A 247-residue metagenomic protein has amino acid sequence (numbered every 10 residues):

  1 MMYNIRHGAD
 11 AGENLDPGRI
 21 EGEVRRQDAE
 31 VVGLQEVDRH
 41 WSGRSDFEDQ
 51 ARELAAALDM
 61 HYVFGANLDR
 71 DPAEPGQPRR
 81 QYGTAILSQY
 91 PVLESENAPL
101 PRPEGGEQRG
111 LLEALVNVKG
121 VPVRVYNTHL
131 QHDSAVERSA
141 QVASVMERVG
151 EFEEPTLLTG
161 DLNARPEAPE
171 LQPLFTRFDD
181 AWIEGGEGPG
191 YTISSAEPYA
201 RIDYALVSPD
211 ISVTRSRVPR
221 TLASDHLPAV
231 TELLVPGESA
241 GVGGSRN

Functional and structural regions predicted by a protein language model:
M1-V31, G43-D46, A56, H61-N247: Active-site regions of metal-assisted phosphoester/phosphodiester hydrolases, unifying DNase/endonuclease modules
V32-E36: Acidic beta-strand-to-loop metal/phosphate-binding motif
R39-W41, E53-L54: Extracytoplasmic small-molecule ligand-binding "clamshell" domains of the periplasmic binding protein/Venus flytrap
